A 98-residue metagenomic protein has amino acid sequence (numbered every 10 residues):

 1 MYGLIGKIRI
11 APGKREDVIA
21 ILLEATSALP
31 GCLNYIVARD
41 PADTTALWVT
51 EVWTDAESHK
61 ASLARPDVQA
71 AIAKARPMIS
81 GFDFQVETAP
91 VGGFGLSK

Functional and structural regions predicted by a protein language model:
M1-L47, V52-P66, P77-K98: Short S/T/G/P-rich N-terminal loop/turn motif that feeds into the first structured element of a domain
